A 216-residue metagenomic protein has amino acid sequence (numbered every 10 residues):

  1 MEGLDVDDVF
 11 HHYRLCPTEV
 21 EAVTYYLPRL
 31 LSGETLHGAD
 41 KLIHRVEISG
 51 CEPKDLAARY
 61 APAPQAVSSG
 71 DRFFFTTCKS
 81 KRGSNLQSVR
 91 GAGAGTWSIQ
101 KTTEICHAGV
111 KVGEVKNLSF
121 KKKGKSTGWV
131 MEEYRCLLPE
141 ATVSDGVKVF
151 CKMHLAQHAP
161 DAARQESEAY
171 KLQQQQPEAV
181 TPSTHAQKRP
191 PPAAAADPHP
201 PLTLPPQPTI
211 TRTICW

Functional and structural regions predicted by a protein language model:
M1-S126, V143-S144: Structural scaffold elements adjacent to functional motifs in cytosolic proteins
E2-H11, P139-W216: Intrinsically disordered, low-complexity acidic/polar and Pro/Ser/Thr-rich regulatory regions that often function as
V23, M131, P198-L202: Terminal low-complexity, poorly structured segments
L27, L31-S32, C136-P139, L155: Short amphipathic alpha-helices and their capping/turn residues within compact interaction modules
F73-T76, S119-K121, V130-R135, V149-H154: Beta-strand cores of modular interaction/reader domains in eukaryotic scaffold and signaling proteins, especially PDZ
N85-S88, G128-E133, T142, P160-E166: A short secondary-structure junction signal
